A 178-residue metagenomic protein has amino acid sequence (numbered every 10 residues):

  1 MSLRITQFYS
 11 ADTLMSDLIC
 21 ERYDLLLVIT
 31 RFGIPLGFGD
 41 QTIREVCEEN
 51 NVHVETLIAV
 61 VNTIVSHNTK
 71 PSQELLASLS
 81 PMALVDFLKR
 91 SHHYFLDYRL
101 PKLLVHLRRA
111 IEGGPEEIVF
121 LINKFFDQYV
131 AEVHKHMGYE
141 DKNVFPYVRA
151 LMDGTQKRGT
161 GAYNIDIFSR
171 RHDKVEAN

Functional and structural regions predicted by a protein language model:
M1-N178: Small-residue-biased structural context
